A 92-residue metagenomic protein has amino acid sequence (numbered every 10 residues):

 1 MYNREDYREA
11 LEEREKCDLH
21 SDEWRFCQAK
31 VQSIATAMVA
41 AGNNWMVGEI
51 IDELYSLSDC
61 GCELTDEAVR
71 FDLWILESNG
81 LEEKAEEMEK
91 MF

Functional and structural regions predicted by a protein language model:
M1-F26: Short terminal alpha-helical segments
M1-R4, L19, C62, E83-F92: Short intrinsically disordered terminal tails
H20-E83: Acidic, low-complexity, intrinsically disordered interaction modules
